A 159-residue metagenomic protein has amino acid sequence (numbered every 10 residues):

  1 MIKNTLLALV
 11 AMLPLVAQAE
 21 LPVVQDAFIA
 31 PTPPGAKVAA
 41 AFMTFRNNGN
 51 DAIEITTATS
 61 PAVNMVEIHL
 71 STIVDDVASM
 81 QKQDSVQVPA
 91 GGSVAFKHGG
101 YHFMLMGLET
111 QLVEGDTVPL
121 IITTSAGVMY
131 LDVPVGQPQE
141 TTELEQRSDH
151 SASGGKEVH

Functional and structural regions predicted by a protein language model:
M1-N4: Positively charged n-region of N-terminal signal peptides that target proteins for export
V10-A19: Hydrophobic h-region of N-terminal signal peptides that target proteins for export in Gram-negative bacteria
L21-H159: Compact, glycine-rich, soluble single-domain proteins
